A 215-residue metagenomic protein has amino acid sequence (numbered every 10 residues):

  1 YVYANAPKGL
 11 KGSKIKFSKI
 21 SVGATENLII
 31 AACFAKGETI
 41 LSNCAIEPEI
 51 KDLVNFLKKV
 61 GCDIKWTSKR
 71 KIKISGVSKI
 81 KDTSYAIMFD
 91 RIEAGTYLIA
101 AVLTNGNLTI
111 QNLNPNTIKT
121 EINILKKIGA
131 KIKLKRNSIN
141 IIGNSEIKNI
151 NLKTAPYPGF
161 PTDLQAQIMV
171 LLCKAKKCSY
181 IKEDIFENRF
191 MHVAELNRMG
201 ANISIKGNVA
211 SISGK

Functional and structural regions predicted by a protein language model:
Y1-K215: Structural preference for solvent-exposed beta-strand-turn elements and adjacent flexible terminal/loop segments within
